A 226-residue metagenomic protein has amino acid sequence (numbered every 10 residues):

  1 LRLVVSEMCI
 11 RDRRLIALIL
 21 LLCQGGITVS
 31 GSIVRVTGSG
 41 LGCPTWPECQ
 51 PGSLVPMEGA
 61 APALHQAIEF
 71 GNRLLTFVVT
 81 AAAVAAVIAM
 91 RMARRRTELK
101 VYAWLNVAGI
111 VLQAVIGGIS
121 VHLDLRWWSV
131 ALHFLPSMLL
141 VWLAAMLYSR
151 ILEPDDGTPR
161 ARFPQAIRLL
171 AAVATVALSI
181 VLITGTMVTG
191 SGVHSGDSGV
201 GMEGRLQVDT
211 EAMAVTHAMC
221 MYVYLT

Functional and structural regions predicted by a protein language model:
L1-I10: Single conserved hydrophobic/aromatic residue that forms the stacking wall/gate of nucleotide- or nucleobase-binding
R13-S39, A177-M187: N-terminal signal-anchor transmembrane alpha helix
R14-A17, T97-V107, I167, A171: Membrane-interfacial loop-to-transmembrane alpha-helix junctions, especially the N-terminal start
R35-F70, H194-L206: Extracytosolic (periplasmic/ER-lumenal) interhelical loops and adjacent juxtamembrane/interface segments of multi-pass
A60-V79, M213-A218: Individual transmembrane alpha-helix segments
V79-A85, S137-P154, C220-T226: Hydrophobic cores of alpha-helical transmembrane segments in multi-pass inner/ER membrane proteins, independent
L123-P136: Non-cytosolic membrane-interface motifs at loop->transmembrane helix junctions
V181-Y224: Membrane-interfacial catalytic/cofactor-binding modules of polytopic membrane enzymes
